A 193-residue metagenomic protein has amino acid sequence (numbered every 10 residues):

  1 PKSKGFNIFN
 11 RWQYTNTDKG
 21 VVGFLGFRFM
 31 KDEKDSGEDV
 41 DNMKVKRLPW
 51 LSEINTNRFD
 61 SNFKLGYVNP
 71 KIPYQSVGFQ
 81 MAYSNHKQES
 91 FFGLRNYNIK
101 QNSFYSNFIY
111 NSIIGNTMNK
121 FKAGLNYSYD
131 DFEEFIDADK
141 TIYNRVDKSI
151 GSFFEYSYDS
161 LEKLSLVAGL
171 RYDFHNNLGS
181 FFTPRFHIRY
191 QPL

Functional and structural regions predicted by a protein language model:
K2-F9, Q13-V77, Y83-Q101: Flexible loop and strand-edge segments within Gram-negative outer membrane beta-barrel domains
F6, F59, F104, I150 (+1 more regions): Exposed loop/turn and edge beta-strand positions of beta-sandwich/beta-sheet ligand-binding modules
I8-Y14, F63-Y67, S106-S112, S152-Y158 (+1 more regions): Residues on the lipid-exposed face of transmembrane beta-strands in outer-membrane beta-barrel proteins
T15-K19, P70-I72, I113-T117, L161-K163 (+1 more regions): Outer-membrane beta-barrel channels and translocator barrels
N16, F27-E33, N69, Y83-K87 (+4 more regions): Transmembrane beta-strands of outer-membrane beta-barrel pores
V21-L25, Q75-M81, S106, N119-L125 (+1 more regions): Transmembrane beta-strands of outer-membrane beta-barrel proteins
M43, N57, N85-Q88, K100-F104 (+6 more regions): Gram-negative and organellar
M118, N126, F135-I136, K140-L193: Structural signature of Gram-negative outer-membrane beta-barrels, strongest in the C-terminal barrel of TonB-dependent
